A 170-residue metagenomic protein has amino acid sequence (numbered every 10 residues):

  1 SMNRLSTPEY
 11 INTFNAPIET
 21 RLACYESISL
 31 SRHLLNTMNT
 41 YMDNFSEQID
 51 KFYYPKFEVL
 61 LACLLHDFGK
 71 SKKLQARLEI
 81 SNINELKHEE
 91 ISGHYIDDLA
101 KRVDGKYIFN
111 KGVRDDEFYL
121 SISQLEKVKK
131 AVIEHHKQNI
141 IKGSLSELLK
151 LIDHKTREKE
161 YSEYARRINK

Functional and structural regions predicted by a protein language model:
S1-N82: Acidic/His-rich, divalent-metal-binding segments that scaffold phosphate/diphosphate chemistry
A23-S29, R77-L99, F109, G143-E147: Divalent-cation-assisted or electrostatically stabilized phosphate/pyrophosphate-binding catalytic cores
H33, H66, H88-S92, H135-H136: Histidine-centered active-site/metal-ligand motif
M38, M42, E58, E90-D97 (+1 more regions): An amphipathic alpha-helix signature
Y41, F45, L65-F68, L99 (+2 more regions): Generic structural signal for hydrophobic core residues of well-folded globular domains
M42-E47, K73, Y95-G112: Short regulatory "switch" loops immediately downstream of catalytic or recognition motifs within protein catalytic
Y54, V59-L60, A100-N169: Histidine/acidic-rich helix-loop-helix segments that form or flank divalent-metal centers in metalloenzyme catalytic
